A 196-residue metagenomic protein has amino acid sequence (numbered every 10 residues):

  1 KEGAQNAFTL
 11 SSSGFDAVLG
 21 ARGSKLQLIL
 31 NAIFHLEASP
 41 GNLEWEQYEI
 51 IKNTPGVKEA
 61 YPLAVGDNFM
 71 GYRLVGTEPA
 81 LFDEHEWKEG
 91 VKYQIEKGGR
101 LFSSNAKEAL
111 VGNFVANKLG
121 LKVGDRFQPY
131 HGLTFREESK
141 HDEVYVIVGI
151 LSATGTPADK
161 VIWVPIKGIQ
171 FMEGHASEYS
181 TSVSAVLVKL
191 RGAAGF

Functional and structural regions predicted by a protein language model:
K1-G76, A80: Hydrophobic, regular-secondary-structure patches
G14, E46, P55, F69-Y72 (+6 more regions): Extracytoplasmic
D16-G20, R73-G76, L110, R126-Q128 (+3 more regions): Soluble periplasmic/extracytoplasmic beta-strand elements of cell-envelope proteins
R22-S24, V65, T77-A80, F114 (+4 more regions): Solvent-exposed coil/turn segments that connect beta secondary-structure elements in extracytoplasmic/periplasmic
G23-P40, H131-H141, G174-V183: Short, flexible, glycine-rich and Lys/Arg-enriched loop motifs at helix boundaries that contact anionic partners
T54, S139-V146, I150-F196: Mechanotransmission and gating elements of multispan inner-membrane complexes involved in transport and envelope
V65-M70, Y93-L110, F127-T156: Beta-strand-rich non-transmembrane domains
L74-L119, V123-R126: Short beta-strand boundary microenvironments
